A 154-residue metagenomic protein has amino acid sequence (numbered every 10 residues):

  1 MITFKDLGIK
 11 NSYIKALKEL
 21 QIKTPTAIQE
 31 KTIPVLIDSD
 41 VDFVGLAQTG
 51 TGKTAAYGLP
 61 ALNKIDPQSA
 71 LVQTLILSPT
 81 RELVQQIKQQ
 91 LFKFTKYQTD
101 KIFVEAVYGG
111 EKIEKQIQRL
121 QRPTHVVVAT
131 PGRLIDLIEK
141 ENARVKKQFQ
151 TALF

Functional and structural regions predicted by a protein language model:
M1-L46: Conserved pre-motif I regulatory segment
K15, E19, A70-K140, Q148-T151: Conserved nucleic-acid-binding Ia/Ib motif block in the N-terminal RecA-like helicase ATPase lobe
E30-F43, T54-S69, L75, Q89-T95 (+1 more regions): Walker A/P-loop NTP-binding motif
V35-L36, R119, R144: Conserved alpha-helical segment in the helical subdomain of ABC-type ATPase nucleotide-binding domains
T49-G52: ATP-binding Walker
